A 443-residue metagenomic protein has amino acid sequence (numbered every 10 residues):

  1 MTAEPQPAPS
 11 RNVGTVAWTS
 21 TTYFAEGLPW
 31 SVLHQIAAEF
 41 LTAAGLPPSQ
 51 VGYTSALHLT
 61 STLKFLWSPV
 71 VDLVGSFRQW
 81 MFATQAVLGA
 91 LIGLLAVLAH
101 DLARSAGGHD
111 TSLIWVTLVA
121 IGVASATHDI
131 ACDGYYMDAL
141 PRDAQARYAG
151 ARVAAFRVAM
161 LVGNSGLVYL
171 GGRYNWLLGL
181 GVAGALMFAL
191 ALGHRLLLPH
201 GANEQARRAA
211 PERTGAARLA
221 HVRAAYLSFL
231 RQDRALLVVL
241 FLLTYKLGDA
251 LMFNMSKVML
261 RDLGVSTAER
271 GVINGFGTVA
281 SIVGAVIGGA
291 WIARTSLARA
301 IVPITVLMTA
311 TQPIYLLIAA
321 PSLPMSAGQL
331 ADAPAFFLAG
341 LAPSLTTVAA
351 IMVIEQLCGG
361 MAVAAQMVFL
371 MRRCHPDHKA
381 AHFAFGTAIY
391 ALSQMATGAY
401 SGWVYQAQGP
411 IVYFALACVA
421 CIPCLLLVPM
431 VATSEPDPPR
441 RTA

Functional and structural regions predicted by a protein language model:
T2-V13, A202-L237, L338: Juxtamembrane intracellular "pre-TM" segments in multi-pass secondary transporters
Q6-S61, L236-F241, Y245-M259, L263 (+1 more regions): Helix-loop boundary and gating motifs at the non-cytosolic
P48, R142-A151, T267-G271, P376-G386: Loop-to-transmembrane helix entry/capping segments in MFS-fold secondary transporters and related SLC/MFSD carriers
L63-S76, G284-R299, Y405-Q406: Helix-to-loop junctions at the C-terminal end of transmembrane segments in multipass secondary transporters
L73-L88, R294-L307: Cytoplasmic membrane-interface "Motif A"-like loop-to-helix N-cap segments of 12-TM Major Facilitator Superfamily
A86-A90, L178-L196, V412-M430: Symmetry-related core transmembrane helices of the 12-TM Major Facilitator Superfamily/SLC fold
A126-L140, M361-H375: Intracellular juxtamembrane helix-capping segments at the cytosolic ends of symmetry-related transmembrane helices
R299-Q366: C-terminal transmembrane helical hairpin of 12-TM major facilitator-type secondary transporters
